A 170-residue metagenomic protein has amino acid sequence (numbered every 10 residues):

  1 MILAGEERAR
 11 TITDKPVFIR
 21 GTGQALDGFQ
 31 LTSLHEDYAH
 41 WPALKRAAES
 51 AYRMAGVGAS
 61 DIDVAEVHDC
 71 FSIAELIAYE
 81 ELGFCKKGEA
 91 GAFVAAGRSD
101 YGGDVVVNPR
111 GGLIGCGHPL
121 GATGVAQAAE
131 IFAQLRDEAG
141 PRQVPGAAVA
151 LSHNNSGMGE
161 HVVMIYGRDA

Functional and structural regions predicted by a protein language model:
M1-E7, P119-A139: Active-site-proximal alpha-helical scaffold in enzymes
M1-R46, S50, R98-R110, I114-C116 (+3 more regions): Condensing-enzyme catalytic core mediating Claisen C-C bond formation in acyl metabolism
T22-A25, D63-S72, L113: A short beta-alpha structural unit
L31-E36, D69-A92, P119, M158-I165: Short glycine/threonine-rich loop-to-helix capping motif typified by GTGT followed within a few residues by an Asp-Pro
H40, L44, F71, G121-Q127 (+1 more regions): Catalytic-loop motifs flanking and including active-site residues across diverse enzymes
H40-A55, E130-R136: Short, well-ordered amphipathic alpha-helical segments that serve as non-catalytic structural scaffolds within diverse
G58-D63, K87: Short acidic capping loops at alpha-helix termini that bridge into adjacent secondary structure
C85-G97, A139-P145: A glycine-biased, small/acidic residue-tolerant capping/turn segment at secondary-structure junctions
